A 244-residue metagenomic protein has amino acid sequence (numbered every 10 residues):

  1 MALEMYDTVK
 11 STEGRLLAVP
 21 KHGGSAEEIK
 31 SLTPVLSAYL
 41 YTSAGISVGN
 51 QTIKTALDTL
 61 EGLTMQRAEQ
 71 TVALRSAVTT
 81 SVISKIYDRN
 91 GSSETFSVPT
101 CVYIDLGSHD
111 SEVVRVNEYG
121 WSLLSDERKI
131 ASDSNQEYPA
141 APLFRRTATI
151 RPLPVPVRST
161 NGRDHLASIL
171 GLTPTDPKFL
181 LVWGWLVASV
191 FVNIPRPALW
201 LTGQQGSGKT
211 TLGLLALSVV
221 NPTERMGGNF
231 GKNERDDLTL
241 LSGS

Functional and structural regions predicted by a protein language model:
M1-V157: N-terminal nucleic-acid engagement/recognition segments and initiation subdomains in replication, restriction
A38-T42, T55-G62, D164-S168, A188 (+2 more regions): Charged/polar, solvent-exposed surface patches and flexible loops
S125-L238: P-loop NTPase catalytic core of nucleic-acid-dependent motor ATPases
S242-S244: Conserved P-loop NTPase "ATPase switch" module shared by AAA+ and STAND
